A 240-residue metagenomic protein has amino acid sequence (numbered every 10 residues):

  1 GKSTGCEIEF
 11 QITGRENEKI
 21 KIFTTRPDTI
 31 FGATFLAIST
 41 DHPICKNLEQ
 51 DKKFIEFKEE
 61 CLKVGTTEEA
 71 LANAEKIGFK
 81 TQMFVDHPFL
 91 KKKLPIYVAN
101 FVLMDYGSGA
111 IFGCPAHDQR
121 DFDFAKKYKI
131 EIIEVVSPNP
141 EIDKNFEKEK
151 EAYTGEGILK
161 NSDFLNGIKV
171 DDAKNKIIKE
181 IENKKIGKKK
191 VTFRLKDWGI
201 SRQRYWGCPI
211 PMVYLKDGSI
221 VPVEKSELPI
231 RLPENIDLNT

Functional and structural regions predicted by a protein language model:
G1-I132, S137, D237-T240: NTP-handling and nucleic-acid-processing catalytic cores
G1-I20, A110-L238: Residue patterns forming the tRNA-binding/recognition surfaces of aminoacyl-tRNA synthetases and related DALR
